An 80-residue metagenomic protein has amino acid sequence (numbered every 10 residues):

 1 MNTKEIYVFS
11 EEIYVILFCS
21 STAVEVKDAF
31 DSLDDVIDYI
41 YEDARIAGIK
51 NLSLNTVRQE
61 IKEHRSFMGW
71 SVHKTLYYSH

Functional and structural regions predicted by a protein language model:
M1-K4, S66-F67: Short small/polar-residue motifs
T3-V24: Short aromatic-glycine-(Arg/Gly/Cys) micro-motifs in beta-strand/loop hairpins
Y7, L17, K27-A29, K50 (+1 more regions): Intrinsic disorder/low-complexity segments
Y7, Y14, Y39-Y41, Y77-Y78: Sequence-level detector for tyrosine residue identity
E11, V15, D31, K50-L52 (+1 more regions): Intrinsic-disorder/low-complexity peptide segments enriched for small residues
T22-D34: A short, exposed loop/beta-hairpin motif centered on an aromatic-Gly-Thr core
E42-H80: Short, mixed-charge low-complexity intrinsically disordered segments
